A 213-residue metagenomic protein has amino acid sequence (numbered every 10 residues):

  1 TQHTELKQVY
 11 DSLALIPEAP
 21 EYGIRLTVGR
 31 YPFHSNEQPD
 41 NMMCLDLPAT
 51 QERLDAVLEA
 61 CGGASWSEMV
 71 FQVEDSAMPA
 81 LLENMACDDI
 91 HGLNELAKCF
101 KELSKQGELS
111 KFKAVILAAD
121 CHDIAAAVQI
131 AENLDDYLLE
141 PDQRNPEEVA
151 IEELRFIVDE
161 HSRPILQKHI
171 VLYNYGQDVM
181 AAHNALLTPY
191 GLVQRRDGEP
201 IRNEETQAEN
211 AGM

Functional and structural regions predicted by a protein language model:
T1, A127-L187, G191: Amphipathic protein-protein interaction modules
T1-S12, M42, F112, C121 (+1 more regions): Eukaryote-biased, non-catalytic alpha-solenoid scaffold regions
Q2-Y22, L172, A181: Long amphipathic alpha-helical scaffold segments
P20-G63: N-terminal ordered "arm"
F33-D40, A77-L81, I201-N203: Short, surface-exposed beta-strand/loop "edge" segments at domain boundaries and coil↔beta transitions
L54-H122: Structured domain cores in non-transmembrane regions
V171, E205-M213: Non-Sec secretion/translocation targeting segments of pathogen effectors
N184, Q194, E199-T206: Non-catalytic interaction regions
